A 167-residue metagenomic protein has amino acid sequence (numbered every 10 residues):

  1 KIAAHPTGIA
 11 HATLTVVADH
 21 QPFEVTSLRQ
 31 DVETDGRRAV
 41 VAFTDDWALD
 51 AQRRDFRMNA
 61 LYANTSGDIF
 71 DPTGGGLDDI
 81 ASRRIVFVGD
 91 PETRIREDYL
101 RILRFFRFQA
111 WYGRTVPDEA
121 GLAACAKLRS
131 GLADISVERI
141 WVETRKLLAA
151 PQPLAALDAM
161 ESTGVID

Functional and structural regions predicted by a protein language model:
K1-D167: Catalytic cores of the polymerase beta-like nucleotidyltransferase superfamily and closely associated nucleotide
